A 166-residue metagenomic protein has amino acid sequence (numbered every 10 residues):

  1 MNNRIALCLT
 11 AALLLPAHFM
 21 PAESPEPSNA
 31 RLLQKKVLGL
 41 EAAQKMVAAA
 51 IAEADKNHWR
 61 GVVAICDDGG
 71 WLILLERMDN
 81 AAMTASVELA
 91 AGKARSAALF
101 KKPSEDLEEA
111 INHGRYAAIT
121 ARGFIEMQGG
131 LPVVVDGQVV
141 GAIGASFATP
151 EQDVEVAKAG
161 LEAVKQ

Functional and structural regions predicted by a protein language model:
M1-I5: Positively charged n-region of N-terminal signal peptides that target proteins for export
A6-H18: Bacterial N-terminal signal peptides
P21-Q166: Flexible, solvent-exposed loop/hinge segments and secondary-structure transition points
